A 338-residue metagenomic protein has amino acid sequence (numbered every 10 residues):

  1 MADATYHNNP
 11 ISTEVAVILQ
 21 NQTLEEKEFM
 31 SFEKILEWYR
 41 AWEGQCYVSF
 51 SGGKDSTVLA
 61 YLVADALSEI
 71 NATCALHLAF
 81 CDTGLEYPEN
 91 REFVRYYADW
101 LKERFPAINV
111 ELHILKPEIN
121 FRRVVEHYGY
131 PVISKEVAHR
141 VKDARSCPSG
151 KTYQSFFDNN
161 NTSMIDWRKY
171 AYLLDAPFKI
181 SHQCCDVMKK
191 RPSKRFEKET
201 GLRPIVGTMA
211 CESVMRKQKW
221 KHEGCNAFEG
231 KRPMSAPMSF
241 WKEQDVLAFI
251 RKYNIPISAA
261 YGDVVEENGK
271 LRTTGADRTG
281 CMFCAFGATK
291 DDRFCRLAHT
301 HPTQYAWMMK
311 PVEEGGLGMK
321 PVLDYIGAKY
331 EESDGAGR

Functional and structural regions predicted by a protein language model:
A2-A4, I11-A16, G230-K231, S239-R338: ATP/NTP-dependent adenylation/nucleotidyl-transfer catalytic domains that generate, transfer, or process NMP-activated
A2-D245, K252: ATP-dependent adenylation/nucleotidyltransferase module used to activate substrates
